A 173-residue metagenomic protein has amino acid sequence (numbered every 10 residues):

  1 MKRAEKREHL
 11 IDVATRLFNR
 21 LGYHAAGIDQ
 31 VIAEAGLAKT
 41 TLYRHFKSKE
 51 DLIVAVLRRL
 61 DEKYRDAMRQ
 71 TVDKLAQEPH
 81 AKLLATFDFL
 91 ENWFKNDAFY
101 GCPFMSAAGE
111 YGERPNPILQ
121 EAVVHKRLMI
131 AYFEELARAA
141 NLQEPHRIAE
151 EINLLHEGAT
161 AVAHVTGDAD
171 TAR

Functional and structural regions predicted by a protein language model:
M1-E5: N-terminal intrinsically disordered/low-complexity leader segments
K6-T15, V31, V56-L60, Y64 (+1 more regions): Generic hydrophobic, amphipathic alpha-helix propensity
H9, R16-D51, A55: Helix-turn-helix
A55, R69-N96, A139, A149-I152: Hydrophobic alpha-helical connector segments
E62-R65, A81, R114-A139, E150: Amphipathic alpha-helical packing segments from all-alpha helical-bundle domains
N96-N116, Q120: Amphipathic alpha-helical segments used for helix-helix packing
I118-V124, A139-R173: Hydrophobic/aromatic-rich alpha-helical bundle segments in the mid-to-C-terminal region
